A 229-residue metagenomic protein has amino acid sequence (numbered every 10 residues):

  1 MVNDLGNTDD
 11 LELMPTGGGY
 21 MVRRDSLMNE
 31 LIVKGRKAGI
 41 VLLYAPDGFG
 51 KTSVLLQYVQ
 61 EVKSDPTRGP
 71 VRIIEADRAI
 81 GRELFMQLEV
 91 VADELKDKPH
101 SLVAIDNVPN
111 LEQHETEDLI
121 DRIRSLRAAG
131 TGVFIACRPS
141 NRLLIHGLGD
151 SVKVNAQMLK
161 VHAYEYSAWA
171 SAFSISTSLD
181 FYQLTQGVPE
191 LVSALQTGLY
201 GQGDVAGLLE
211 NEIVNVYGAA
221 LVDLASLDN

Functional and structural regions predicted by a protein language model:
M1-L31: Conserved adenine-nucleotide phosphate-binding loops and their immediately adjacent elements
V2, G48, L55, A163 (+1 more regions): Amphipathic alpha-helical "lid/sensor" segments that cap RecA-like P-loop NTPase cores
I32-A38: Phosphate-binding P-loop
A38-L56: Walker A/P-loop nucleotide-binding motif
I40-L42, V71, H100-L102, G132: Residue-level preference for the first positions of well-ordered beta-strands
S53, D118-T177: Alpha-helical sensor/transducer elements of the RecA-like P-loop NTPase core
K63-I80: Conserved catalytic segments around the Walker B and adjacent sensor/switch elements of P-loop NTPase domains
E94-R122: Conserved P-loop NTPase "ATPase switch" module shared by AAA+ and STAND
